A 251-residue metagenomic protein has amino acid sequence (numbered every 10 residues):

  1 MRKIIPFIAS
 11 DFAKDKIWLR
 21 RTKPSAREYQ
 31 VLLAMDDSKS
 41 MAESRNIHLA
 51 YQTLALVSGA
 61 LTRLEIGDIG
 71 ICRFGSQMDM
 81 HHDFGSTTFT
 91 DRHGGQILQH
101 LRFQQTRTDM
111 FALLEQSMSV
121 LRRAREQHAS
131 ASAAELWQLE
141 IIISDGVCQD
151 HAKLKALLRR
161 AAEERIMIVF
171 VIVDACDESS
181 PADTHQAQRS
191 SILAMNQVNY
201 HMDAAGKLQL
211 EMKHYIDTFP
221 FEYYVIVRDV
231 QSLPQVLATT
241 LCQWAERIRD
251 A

Functional and structural regions predicted by a protein language model:
M1-A34, K39-S44, G95: Negatively charged sequence features
M1-I5, M80-H82, Q235-V236: Short, solvent-exposed polar/charged micro-motifs at secondary-structure junctions
I17-T22, S44, V57-A60, V120-A131 (+1 more regions): Generic recognition of flexible, low-complexity loop/linker segments
K23-T90, E140-I143, F170: Von Willebrand factor
A26-Y29, L33, R45, L49-L56 (+10 more regions): Generic recognition of stable, solvent-exposed alpha-helical segments in well-folded globular domains
S38-S40, S76, G146-C148, A175 (+1 more regions): Short, glycine-/Ser/Thr-/acidic-enriched flexible segments
D79-Q138, C148-D150, V171-S180: Von Willebrand factor
Q116-Q138, L158-A251: Von Willebrand factor type A / integrin I
